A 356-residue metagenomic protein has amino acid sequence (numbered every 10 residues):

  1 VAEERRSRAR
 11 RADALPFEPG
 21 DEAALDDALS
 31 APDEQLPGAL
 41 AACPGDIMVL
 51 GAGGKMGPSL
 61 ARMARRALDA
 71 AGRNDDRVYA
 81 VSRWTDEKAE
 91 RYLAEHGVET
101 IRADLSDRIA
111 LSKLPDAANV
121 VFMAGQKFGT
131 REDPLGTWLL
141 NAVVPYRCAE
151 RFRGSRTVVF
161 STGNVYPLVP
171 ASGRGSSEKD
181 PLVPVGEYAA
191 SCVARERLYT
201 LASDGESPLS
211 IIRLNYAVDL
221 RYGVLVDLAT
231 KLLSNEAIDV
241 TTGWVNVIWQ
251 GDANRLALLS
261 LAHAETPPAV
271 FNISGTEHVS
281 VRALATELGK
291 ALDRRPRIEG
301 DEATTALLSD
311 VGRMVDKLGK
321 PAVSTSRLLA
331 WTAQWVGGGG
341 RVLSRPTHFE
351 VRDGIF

Functional and structural regions predicted by a protein language model:
A2-R8, D13-P37, T325-F356: Amphipathic terminal alpha-helices
D46, N119, V143-G186: Conserved Rossmann-fold NAD(P)-dependent oxidoreductase catalytic core, especially the SDR/UDP-sugar
D46-R66: N-terminal Rossmann NAD(P)H-binding glycine-rich loop of SDR-like oxidoreductase domains
L50, V81, V120-A124, T157-G163 (+1 more regions): SDR active-site strand-loop-helix element
P58, W84-K88, Y92-L140: NAD(P)H-binding glycine-rich loop region in Rossmannoid oxidoreductase-like domains and their noncatalytic homologs
G136-A142, R174-E196, V218, Y222 (+2 more regions): Short-chain dehydrogenase/reductase
V185, V193-N246, Q250-D252, L288: NAD(P)-dependent short-chain dehydrogenase/reductase
L256-R313, G340, D353-G354: Mid/C-terminal beta-alpha module of Rossmann-like enzyme folds, strongest in SDR-family dehydrogenases/epimerases
